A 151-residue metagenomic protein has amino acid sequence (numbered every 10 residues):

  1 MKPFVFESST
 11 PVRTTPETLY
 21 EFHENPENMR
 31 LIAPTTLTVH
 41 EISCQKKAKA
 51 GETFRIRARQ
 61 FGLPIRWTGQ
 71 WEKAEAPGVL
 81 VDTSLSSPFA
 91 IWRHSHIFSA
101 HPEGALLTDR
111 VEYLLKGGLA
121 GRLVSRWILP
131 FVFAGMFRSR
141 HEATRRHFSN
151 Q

Functional and structural regions predicted by a protein language model:
M1-K49: Hydrophobic ligand-binding cavity/cleft-lining segments
V5-E7, P64-T68, I91-S95: Short, surface-exposed coil-to-beta transition loops
T10, E52-F54, A90-W92: One face of beta-strands
V12-T14, Q60-G62, K73, P88 (+1 more regions): Beta-strand elements of well-folded, non-transmembrane domains
T14-E17, E75-P77, H101-E103: Short loop segments at secondary-structure junctions
H40-S87, L106, S139-R146, N150-Q151: Glycine-rich portal/gate segments that line the openings of hydrophobic small-molecule binding cavities
S84-G135: Beta-strand/loop substructures that line and gate deep hydrophobic ligand-binding cavities in soluble
